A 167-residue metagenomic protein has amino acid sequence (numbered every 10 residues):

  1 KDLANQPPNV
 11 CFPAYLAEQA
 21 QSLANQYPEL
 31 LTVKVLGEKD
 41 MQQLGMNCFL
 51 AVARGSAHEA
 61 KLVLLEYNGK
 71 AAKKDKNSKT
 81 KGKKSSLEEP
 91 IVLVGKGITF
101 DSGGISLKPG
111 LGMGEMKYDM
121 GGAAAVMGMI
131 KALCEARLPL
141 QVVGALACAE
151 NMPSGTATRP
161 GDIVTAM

Functional and structural regions predicted by a protein language model:
K1-T99, E135-A136, L140: N-terminal hydrophobic/helix-forming segments and targeting peptides
V10-A17, M120-A124, A157: Electropositive phosphate-/nucleotide-binding environments in soluble metabolic enzymes
A20, S106-E150: Alpha-helical metal-binding/catalytic segments enriched in His/Glu/Asp
L44-C48, S102-L111, P153-R159: Short acidic, glycine/serine/threonine-rich loops at helix termini
K84-A124, A166: Active-site metal-coordination/substrate-binding segment of hydrolases, especially metallo-dependent peptidases
L146-M167: A structural-propensity feature for long, helix-poor, extended segments
